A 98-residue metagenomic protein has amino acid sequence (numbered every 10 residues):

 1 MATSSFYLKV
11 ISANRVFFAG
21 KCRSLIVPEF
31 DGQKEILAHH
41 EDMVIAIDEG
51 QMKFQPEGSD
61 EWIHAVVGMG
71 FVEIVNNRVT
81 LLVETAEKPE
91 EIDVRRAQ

Functional and structural regions predicted by a protein language model:
M1-S5: Short, charged, intrinsically disordered terminal tails
Y7-Q98: Compact, glycine-rich, soluble single-domain proteins
